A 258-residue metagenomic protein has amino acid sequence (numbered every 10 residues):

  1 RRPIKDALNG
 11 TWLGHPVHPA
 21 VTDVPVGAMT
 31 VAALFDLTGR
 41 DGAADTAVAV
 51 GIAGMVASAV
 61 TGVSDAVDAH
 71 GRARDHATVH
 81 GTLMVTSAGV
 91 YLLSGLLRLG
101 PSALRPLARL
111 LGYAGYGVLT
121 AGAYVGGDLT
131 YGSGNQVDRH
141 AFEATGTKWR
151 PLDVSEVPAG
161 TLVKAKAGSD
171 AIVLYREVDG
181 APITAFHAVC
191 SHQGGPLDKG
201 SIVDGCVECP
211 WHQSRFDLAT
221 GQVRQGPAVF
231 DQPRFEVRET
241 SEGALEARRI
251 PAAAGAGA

Functional and structural regions predicted by a protein language model:
R1-V189, Q193-A258: Short amphipathic, positively biased membrane-proximal segments that drive organelle/inner-membrane targeting
